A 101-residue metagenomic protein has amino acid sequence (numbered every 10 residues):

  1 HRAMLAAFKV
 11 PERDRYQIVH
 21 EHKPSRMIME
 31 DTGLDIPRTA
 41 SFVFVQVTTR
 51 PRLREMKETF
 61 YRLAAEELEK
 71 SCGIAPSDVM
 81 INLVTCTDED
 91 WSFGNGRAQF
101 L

Functional and structural regions predicted by a protein language model:
H1-L101: Interaction-mediating elements
